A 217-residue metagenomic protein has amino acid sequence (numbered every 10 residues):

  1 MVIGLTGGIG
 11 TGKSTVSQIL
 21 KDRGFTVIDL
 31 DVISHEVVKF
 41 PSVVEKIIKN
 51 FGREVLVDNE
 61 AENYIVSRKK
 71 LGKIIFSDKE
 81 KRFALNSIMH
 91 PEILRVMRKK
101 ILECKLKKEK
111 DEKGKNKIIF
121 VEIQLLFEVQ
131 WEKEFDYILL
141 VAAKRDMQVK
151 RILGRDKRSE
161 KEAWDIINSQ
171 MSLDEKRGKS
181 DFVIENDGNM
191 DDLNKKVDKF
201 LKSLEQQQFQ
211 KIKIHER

Functional and structural regions predicted by a protein language model:
I3-L5: Hydrophobic anchor at the beta1->P-loop junction of P-loop NTPases
G8, L20: P-loop (Walker A) phosphate-binding loop of NTP-binding proteins
T11: ATP-binding Walker
S14: Walker A/P-loop
H35-K117: ATP-dependent small-molecule kinase phosphotransfer cores that center on conserved nucleotide phosphate-binding segments
V96-L102, E112-G154: ATP-dependent NMP and nucleoside kinases share a basic, alpha-helical "lid"
M97, K133-E134, G154-L204, K213-R217: Small-molecule kinase domains that catalyze NTP-dependent phosphoryl transfer to phosphate-bearing small molecules
